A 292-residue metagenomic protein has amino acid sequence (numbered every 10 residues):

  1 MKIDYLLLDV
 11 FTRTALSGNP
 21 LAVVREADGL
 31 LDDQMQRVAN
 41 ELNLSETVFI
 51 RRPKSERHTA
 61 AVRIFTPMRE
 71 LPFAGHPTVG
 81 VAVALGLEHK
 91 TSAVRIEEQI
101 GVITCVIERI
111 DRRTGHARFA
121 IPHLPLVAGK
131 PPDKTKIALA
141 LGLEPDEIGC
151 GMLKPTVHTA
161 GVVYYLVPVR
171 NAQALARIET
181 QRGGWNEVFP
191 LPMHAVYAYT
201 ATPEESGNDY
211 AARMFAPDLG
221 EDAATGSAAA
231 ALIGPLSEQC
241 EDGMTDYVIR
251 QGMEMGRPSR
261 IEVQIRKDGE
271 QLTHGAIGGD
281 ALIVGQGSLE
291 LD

Functional and structural regions predicted by a protein language model:
M1-F73, V79-D292: Active-site proximal loop and beta-alpha junction motif in alpha/beta enzyme cores
